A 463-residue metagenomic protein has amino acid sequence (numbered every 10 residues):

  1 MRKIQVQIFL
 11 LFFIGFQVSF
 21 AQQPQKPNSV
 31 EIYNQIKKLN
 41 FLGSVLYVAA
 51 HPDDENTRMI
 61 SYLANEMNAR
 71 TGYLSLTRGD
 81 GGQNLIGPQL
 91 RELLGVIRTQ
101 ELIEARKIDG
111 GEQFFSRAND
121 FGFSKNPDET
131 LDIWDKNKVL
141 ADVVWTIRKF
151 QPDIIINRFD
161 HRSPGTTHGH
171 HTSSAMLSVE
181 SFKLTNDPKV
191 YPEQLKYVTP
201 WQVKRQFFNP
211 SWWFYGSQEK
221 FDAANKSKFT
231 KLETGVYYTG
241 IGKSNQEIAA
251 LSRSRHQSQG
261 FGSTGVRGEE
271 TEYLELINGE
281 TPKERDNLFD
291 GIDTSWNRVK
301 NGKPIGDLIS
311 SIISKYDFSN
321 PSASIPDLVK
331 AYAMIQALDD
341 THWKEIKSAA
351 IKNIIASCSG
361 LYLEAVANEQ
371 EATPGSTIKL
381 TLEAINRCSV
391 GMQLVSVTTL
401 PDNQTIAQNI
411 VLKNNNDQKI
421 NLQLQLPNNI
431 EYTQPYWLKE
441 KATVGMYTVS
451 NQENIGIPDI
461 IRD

Functional and structural regions predicted by a protein language model:
M1-P24: Bacterial Sec-dependent N-terminal signal peptides
Q22-P192, W212-W213: Active-site beta-strand->loop->alpha-helix modules in alpha/beta enzyme cores, enriched in Gly/His/Asp(Glu)
Q22-P24, E31, L184-Y362: The feature marks non-catalytic terminal segments
Q370-S376: Short, solvent-exposed loop/linker segments at the N-terminal edge of repeated beta-sheet extracellular domains
I378-L380: Structural beta-strand segments of beta-rich domains
I385-V390: Short solvent-exposed strand-capping/beta-turn motif centered on an Asx-Ser/Thr pair
T398-I406: Short, solvent-exposed loop/linker segments at beta-strand-coil boundaries, enriched for Pro/Gly and Ser/Thr
K413-D463: Eukaryote-biased detector of low-complexity, proline/serine/threonine-rich segments and adjacent exposed loops
